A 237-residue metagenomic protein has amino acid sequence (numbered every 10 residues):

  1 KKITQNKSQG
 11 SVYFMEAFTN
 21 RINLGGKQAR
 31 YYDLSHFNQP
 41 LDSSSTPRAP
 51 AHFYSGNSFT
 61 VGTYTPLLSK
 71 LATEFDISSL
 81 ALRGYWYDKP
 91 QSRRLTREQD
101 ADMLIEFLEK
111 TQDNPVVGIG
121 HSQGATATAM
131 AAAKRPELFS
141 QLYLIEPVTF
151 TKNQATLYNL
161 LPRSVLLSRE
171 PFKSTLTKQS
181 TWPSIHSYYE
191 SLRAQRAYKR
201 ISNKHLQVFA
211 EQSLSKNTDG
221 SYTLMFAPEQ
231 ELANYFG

Functional and structural regions predicted by a protein language model:
K2-N6: Polybasic, lysine-rich low-complexity intrinsically disordered segments
M15-A29: N-terminal cap/lid segment of alpha/beta-hydrolase-fold proteins
R30-P90: Conserved HGGG/HGGXW glycine-rich cap/lid loop of the alpha/beta-hydrolase fold
L68, L108, A131-A132: A conserved amphipathic alpha-helix that caps or lines the catalytic cleft of carbohydrate- and lipid-modifying enzymes
S79-I119: Active-site loop/oxyanion-hole signature of alpha/beta-hydrolase fold enzymes
N114-T156: Conserved hydrolase catalytic core segment
V148-S180: A catalytic-pocket lid/entrance helix-loop region that shapes and gates access to the active site across common
T175, Q179-G237: Alpha/beta-hydrolase
